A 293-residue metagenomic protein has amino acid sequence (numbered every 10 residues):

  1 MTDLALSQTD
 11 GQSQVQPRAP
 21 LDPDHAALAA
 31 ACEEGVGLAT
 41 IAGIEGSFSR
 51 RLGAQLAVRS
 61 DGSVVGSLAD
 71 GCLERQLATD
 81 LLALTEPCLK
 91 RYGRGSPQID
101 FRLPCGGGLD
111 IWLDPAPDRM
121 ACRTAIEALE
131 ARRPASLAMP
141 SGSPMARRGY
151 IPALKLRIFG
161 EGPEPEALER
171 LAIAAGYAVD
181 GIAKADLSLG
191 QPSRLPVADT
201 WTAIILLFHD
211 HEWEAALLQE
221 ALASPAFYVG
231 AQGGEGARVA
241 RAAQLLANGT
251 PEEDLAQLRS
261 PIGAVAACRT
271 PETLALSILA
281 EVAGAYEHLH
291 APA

Functional and structural regions predicted by a protein language model:
M1-S188, P192-T202, A216, A237 (+2 more regions): Segments forming oxygen-rich coordination pockets for charged ligands
G66, D70, L206-L207, G230 (+2 more regions): Glycine- and other small-residue-rich loops at beta-strand/loop junctions that grip anionic moieties
D70, E161, D210-H211, G234-E235 (+1 more regions): Short beta->alpha junction loops/turns
Y177, A226, T250: Short phosphate-binding/catalytic loops that engage adenosine nucleotides
V179, I204, V229, L255-L258: Hydrophobic/aromatic residues located in beta-strands of well-ordered beta-sheets within soluble catalytic
Q191-A247, A275: Phosphate-bearing ligand-interacting subdomains that bind or position ATP/ADP/UDP/GDP/NAD(P) or nucleotide-linked
Q232-A293: Adenosine-phosphate binding glycine-rich loop
